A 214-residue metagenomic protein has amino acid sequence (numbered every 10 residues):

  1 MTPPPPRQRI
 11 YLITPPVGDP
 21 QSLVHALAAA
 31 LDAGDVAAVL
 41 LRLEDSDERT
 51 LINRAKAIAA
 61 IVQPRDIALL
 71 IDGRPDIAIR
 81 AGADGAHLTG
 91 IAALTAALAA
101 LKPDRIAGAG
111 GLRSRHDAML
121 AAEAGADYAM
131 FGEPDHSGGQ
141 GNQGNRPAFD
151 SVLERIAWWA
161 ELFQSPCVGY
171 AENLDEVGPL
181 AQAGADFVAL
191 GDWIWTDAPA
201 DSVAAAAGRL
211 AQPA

Functional and structural regions predicted by a protein language model:
M1-L88, A100-D127, S151, W158 (+4 more regions): Conserved N-terminal beta1-alpha1 strand-loop-helix module at the mouth
A78, H136-G144: A short acidic, helix-capping loop that chelates divalent metal ions and anchors anionic groups
A83-L94, H136-G138: Gly/Pro- and small hydrophobic-enriched strand-loop and loop-to-helix capping segments that sit at the rims
G141-L153: Shared catalytic-loop signature of beta/alpha-barrel
F187: C-terminal binding/interaction regions
G191: Aromatic- and glycine-rich peptidoglycan recognition patches
